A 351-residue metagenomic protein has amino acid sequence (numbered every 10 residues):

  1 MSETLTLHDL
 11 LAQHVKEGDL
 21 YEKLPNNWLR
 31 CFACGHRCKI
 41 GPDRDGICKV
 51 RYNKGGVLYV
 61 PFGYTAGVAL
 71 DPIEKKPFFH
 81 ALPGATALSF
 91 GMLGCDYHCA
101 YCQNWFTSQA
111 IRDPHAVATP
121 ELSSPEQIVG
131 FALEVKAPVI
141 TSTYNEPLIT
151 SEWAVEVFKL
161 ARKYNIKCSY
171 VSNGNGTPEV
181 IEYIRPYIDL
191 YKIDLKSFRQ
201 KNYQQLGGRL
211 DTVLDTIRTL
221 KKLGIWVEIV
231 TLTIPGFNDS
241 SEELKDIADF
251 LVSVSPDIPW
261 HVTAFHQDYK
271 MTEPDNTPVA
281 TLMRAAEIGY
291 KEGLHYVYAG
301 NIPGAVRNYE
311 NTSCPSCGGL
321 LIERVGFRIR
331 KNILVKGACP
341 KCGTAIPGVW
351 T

Functional and structural regions predicted by a protein language model:
M1-P42, S241-T351: Auxiliary Fe-S-binding modules of radical SAM enzymes
T4-T86: N-terminal juxtadomain amphipathic helix that follows a signal peptide/anchor or precedes a small N-terminal auxiliary
F32, L93, Y97-A100, K159 (+2 more regions): Core alpha-helical elements of the protein kinase catalytic domain, predominantly the helix directly N-terminal
A33, I47-V50, G94-Y97, Y101 (+2 more regions): Short, cysteine/histidine-rich loop/knuckle motifs that typically chelate Zn2+
R37-P61, N104-P114, L321-F327, I346-T351: Iron-sulfur (Fe-S) cluster-binding segments and ferredoxin-like electron-carrier domains, especially [2Fe-2S]
G56-V155: Extended interfacial segments that mediate partner engagement and assembly in macromolecular machines
F79-H80, E182, K331: Short secondary-structure boundary/capping segments
L122-A280, A285-I288: Conserved AdoMet/S-adenosylmethionine-binding subsite of the radical SAM
